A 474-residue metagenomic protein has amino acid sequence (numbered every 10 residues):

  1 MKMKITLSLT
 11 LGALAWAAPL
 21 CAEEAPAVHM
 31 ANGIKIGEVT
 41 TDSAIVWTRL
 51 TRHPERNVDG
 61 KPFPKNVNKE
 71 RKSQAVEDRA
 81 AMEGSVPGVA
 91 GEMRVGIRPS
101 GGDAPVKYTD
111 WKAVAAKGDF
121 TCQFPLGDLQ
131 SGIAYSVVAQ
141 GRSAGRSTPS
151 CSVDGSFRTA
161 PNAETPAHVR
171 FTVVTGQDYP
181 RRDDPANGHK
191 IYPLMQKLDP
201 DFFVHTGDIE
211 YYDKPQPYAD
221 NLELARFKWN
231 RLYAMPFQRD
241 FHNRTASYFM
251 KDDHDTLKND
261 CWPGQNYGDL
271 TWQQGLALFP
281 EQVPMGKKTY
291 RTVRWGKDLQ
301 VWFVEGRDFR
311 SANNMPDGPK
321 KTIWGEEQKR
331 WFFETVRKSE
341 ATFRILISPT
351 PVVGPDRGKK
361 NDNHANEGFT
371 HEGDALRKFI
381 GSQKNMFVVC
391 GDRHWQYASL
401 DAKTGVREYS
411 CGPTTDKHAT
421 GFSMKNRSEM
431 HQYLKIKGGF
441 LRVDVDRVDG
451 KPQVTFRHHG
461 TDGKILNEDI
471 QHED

Functional and structural regions predicted by a protein language model:
M1-L9: Bacterial N-terminal signal peptides that target proteins for export
S8-A17: Bacterial N-terminal signal peptides
E23-D474: Metal-dependent phosphoester/phosphodiester hydrolase catalytic core
